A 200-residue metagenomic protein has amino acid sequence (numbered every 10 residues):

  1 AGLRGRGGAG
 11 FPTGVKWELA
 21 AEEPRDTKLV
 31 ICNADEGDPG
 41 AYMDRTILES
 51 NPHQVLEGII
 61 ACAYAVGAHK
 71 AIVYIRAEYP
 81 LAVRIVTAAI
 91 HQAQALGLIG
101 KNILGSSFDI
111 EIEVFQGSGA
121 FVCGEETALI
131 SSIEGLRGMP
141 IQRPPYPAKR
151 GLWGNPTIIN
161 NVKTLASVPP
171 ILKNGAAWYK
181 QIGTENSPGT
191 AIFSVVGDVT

Functional and structural regions predicted by a protein language model:
A1-R137: Iron-sulfur-cluster electron-transfer modules
V83-T200: Hydrophobic alpha-helical positions that pack around
